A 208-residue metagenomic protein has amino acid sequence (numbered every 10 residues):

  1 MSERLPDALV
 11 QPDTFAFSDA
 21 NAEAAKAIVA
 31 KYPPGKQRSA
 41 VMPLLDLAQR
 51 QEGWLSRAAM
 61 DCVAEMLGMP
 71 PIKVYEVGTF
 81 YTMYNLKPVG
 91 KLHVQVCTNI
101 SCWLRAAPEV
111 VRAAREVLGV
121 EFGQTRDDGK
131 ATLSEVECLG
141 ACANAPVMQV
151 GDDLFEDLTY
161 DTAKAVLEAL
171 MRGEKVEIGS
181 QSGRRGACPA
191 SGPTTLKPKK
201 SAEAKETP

Functional and structural regions predicted by a protein language model:
M1-P208: Signature of N-terminal electron-transfer/Fe-S-associated modules in redox systems
